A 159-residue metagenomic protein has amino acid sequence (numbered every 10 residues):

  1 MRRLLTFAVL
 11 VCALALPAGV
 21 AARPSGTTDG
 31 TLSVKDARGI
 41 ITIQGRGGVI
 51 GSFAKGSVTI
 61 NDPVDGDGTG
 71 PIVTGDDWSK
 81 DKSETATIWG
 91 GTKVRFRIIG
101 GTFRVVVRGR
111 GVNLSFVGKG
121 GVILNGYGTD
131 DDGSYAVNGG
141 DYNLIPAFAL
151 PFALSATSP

Functional and structural regions predicted by a protein language model:
M1-A8: Bacterial N-terminal signal peptides that target proteins for export
A8-A15: Bacterial N-terminal signal peptides
L16-R23: Sec/Tat signal peptide C-region and signal peptidase I cleavage site
R23-L32, T157-P159: Short, polar/proline-rich extracytoplasmic segments that appear immediately after membrane translocation
D36-Y135: Predominantly extracellular/secreted and cell-surface proteins with exposed, flexible low-complexity segments
Y127-P159: Edge beta-strand at a domain terminus
